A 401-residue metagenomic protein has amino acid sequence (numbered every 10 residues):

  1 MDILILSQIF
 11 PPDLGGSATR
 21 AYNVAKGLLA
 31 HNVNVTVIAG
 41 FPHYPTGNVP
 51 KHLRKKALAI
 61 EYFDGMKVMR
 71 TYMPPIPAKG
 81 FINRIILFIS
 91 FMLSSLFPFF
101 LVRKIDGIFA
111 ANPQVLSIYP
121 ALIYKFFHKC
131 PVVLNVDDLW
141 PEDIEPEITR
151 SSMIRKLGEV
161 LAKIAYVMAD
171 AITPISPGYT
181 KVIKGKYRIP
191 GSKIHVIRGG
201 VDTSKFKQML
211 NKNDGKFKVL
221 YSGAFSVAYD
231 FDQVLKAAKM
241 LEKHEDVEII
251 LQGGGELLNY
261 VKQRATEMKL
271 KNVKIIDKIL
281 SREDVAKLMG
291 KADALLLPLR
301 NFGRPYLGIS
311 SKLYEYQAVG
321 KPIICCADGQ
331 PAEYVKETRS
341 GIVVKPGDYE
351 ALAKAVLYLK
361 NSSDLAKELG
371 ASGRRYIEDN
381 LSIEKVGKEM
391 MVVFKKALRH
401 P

Functional and structural regions predicted by a protein language model:
M1-D64: N-terminal subdomain of nucleotide-sugar transferases
L96-F100, L116-F127, S152-I172: Membrane-proximal helix-turn-helix segments that form the acceptor-binding/catalytic region of lipid-linked
D170, K287-Y306, K321: Acidic donor-binding loop of glycosyltransferase active sites
G178, I197-G200: Carbohydrate-associated surface elements
K212-Y229, V234-K239, I250: Conserved donor-binding/catalytic core segment of Leloir-type glycosyltransferases
K216, E245, I250-Q252, N259-K287: Nucleotide-activated donor-binding/catalytic signature segment of Leloir-type glycosyltransferases, i.e., the conserved
E337-T338, I342-Y349, Y358-D364: Conserved acidic donor-binding segment of nucleotide-sugar-dependent glycosyltransferases
A351-K354, Y358, L365-D379, E389: A short, well-ordered alpha-helix in the C-terminal region of glycosyltransferases
